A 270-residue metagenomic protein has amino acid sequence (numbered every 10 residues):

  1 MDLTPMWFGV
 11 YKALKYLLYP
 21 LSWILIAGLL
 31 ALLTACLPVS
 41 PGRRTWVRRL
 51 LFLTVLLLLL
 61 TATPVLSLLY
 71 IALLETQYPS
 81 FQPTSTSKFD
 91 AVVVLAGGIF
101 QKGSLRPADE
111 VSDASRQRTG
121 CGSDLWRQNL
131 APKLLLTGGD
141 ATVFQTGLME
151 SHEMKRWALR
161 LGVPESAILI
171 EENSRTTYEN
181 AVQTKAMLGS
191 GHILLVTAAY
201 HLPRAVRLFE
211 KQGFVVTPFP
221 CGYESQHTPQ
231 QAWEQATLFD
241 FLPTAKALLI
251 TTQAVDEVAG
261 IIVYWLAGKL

Functional and structural regions predicted by a protein language model:
D2-L37: Membrane-embedded alpha-helical segments of integral membrane proteins
K15, T45-F52: Bacterial Sec-exported substrate-binding components of ABC uptake systems
L29-L33, V47, T54-V55: Small-residue hotspots
L37-V47: Membrane-interface helix-boundary motifs at transmembrane edges
V39-S40, L73-S80, W265-K269: Transmembrane helix-loop junctions in multipass membrane proteins, especially transporters and channels
R49-P64: Hydrophobic membrane-insertion alpha-helices, especially the h-region of bacterial N-terminal signal peptides
T63-A247: A structural signal for short, hydrophobic/glycine-enriched beta-strand patches
F241-L270: Structured C-terminal subdomain patch of bacterial secreted/periplasmic proteins
